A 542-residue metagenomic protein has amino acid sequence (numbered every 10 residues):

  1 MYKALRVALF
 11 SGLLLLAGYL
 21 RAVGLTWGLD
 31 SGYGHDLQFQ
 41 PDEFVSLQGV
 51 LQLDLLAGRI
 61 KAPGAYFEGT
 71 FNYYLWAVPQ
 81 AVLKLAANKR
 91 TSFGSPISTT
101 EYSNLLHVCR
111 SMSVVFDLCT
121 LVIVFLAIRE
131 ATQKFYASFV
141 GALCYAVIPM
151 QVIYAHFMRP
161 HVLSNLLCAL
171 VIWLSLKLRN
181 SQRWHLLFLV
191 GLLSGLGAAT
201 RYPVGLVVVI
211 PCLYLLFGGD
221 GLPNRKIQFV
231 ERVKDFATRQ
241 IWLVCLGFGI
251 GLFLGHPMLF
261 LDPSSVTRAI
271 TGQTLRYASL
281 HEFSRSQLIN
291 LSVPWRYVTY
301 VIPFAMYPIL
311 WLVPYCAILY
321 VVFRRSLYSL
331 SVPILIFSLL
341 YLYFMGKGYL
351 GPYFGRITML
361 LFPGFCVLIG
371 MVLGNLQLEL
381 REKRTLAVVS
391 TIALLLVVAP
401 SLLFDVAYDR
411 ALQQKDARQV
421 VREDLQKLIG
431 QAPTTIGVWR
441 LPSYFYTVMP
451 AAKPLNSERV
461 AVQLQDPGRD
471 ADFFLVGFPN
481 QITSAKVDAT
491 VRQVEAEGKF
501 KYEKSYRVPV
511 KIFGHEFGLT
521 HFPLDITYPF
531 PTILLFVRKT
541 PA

Functional and structural regions predicted by a protein language model:
R6-L14, L213, I241, C245-L246 (+3 more regions): Signature aromatic-anchored transmembrane alpha helix within multi-pass, membrane-resident enzymes that catalyze glycan
S11, L15, T99-S103, H107-T132 (+3 more regions): Transmembrane-helix motifs of polytopic, lipid-linked glycan transferases
A17-L20, G141-A146, W173, S194 (+1 more regions): Short helix- or helix-capping micro-motifs that position conserved polar/aromatic residues at function-defining sites
A22-T26, N72-Y73, P257-F260, V266-T274 (+1 more regions): Catalytic lumenal/periplasmic loop and adjoining terminal transmembrane helix of membrane glycan-assembly enzymes
C119-V124, L216, P223, P303-S331: Hydrophobic, aromatic-rich transmembrane alpha-helices and their immediate juxtamembrane boundary segments
E130-T132, V171-L187, G197, L216-K226 (+2 more regions): Membrane-interface transmembrane helices that cradle and orient dolichyl/undecaprenyl
F139-G141, L192, P211-C212, C245-L246 (+4 more regions): Transmembrane alpha-helix segments characteristic of polytopic inner-membrane glycan-assembly/cell-envelope
Y154-A155, H161-S164, G197, Y202 (+5 more regions): Hydrophobic/aromatic-rich transmembrane helices and adjacent perimembrane loops
